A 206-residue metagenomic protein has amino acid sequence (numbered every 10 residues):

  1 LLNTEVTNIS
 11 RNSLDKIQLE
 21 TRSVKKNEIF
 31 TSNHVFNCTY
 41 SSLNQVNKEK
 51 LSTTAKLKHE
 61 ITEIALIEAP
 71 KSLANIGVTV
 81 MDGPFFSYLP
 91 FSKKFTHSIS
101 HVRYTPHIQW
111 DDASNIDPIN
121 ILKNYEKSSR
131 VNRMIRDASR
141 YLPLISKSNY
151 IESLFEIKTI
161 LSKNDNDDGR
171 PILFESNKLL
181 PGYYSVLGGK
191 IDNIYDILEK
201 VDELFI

Functional and structural regions predicted by a protein language model:
L1-L2, K123-R130, G188-D196: Short beta-strand to alpha-helix junction loop
L2-Q18: A conserved short coil-to-beta-strand element within the FAD-binding core of flavoproteins
R11-L14, L89-F91, E175-N177: Short beta-strand micro-motifs enriched in acidic
R22-E28: A structured beta-alpha segment of the ubiquitous adenosine-cofactor-binding alpha/beta core
E28-V80, F91-F95, N120: Central helical "cap/lid" subdomain
A65, D82-Y104, I108: Glycine-rich, aromatic-lined ligand/substrate-binding cores of catalytic and carbohydrate-binding domains
K94-F95, T105-K158: Flavin-binding catalytic cores
R133-I206: C-terminal catalytic lobe of FAD-dependent flavoproteins
